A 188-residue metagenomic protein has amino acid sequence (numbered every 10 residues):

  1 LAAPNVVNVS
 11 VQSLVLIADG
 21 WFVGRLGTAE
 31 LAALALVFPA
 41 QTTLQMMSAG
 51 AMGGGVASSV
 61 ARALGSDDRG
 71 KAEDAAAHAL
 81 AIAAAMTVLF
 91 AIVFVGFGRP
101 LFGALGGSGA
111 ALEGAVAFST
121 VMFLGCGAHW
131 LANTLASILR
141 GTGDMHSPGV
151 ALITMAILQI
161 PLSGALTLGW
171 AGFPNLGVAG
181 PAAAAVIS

Functional and structural regions predicted by a protein language model:
L1-L14, A18-D19, A40, L44 (+3 more regions): Residue-level signal for short hydrophobic patches within transmembrane helices of multi-pass membrane transporters
L1-N5, V60-G127, L158-P161, A165-S188: Short alpha-helical transmembrane segments in multi-pass integral membrane proteins
S10, C126-W130, T154: Short hydrophobic/small-residue motifs within alpha-helical transmembrane segments of multi-pass transporter-like
L14-I17, R25-T28, A63-S66, G141-T142 (+1 more regions): Helix-loop interface residues and adjacent transmembrane-helix termini in multi-pass membrane transporters, primarily
I17-W21, T43, I92, P100 (+2 more regions): Alpha-helical transmembrane segments of multipass membrane proteins
V23-T42, A110-A117, V178-A183: Interfacial/gating helices of multi-pass transporter permease domains
L31-I92, H129-G143, S147-P148: Small-residue-rich hydrophobic transmembrane alpha-helices
G149-A151, A183: Hydrophobic alpha-helical membrane segments of integral membrane proteins
